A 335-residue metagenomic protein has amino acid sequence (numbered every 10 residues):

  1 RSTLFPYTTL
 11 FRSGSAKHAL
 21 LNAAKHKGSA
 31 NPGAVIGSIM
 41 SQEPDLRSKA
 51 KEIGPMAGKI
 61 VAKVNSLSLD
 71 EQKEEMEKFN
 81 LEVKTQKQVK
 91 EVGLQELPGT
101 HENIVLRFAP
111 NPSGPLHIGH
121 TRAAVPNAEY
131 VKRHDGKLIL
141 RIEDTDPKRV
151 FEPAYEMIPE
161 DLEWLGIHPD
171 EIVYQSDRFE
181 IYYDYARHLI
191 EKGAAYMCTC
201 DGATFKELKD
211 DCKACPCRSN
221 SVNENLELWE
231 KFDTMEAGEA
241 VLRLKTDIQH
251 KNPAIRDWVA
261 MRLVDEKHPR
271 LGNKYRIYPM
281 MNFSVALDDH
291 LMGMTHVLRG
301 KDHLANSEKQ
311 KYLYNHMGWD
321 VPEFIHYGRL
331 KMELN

Functional and structural regions predicted by a protein language model:
T3-L10: Short, small-residue-biased leader/transition segments that mark boundaries at the very start of proteins
F11-S29, G33: Charged/polar low-complexity intrinsically disordered segments, enriched in acidic residues
A30-K87: Low-complexity, highly charged intrinsically disordered N-terminal segments that act as targeting/localization
T85-P159, P269, Y275-G300: N-terminal catalytic cores of NTP/NDP-binding nucleotidyl/phosphoryl-transfer enzymes
E129-K137, E163-P169, H290, N315-P322: Secondary-structure transition/capping motifs at alpha-helix termini and the adjoining loop/turn into the next element
I142-R149, E171-E180, A203, L298-R299 (+1 more regions): Conserved short loop/turn motifs at secondary-structure junctions
A154-E180, Y185-H188, G193-A195: A glycine-rich helix N-cap at a beta->alpha junction
K192-N335: Active-site cores that bind ATP or allylic diphosphates and position pyrophosphate for catalysis
